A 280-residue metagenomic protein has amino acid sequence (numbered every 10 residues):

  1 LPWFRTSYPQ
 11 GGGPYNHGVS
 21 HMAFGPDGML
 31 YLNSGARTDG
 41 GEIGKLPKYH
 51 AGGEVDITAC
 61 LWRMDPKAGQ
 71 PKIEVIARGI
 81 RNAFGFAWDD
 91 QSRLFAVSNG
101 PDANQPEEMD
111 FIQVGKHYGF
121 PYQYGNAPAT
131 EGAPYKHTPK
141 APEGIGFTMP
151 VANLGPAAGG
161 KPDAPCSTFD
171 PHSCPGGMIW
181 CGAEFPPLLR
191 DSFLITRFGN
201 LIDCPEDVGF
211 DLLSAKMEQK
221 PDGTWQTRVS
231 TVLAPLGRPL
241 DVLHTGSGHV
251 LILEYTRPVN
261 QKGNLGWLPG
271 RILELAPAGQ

Functional and structural regions predicted by a protein language model:
L1-A23: Asp-box/WD-like beta-propeller blade repeats and closely related beta-sheet repeat scaffolds
P2-R5, G79-A83, P235-P239: Short coil/turn segments at the loop-to-beta-strand junctions that recur within blades of beta-propeller repeat folds
P9-G13, A36-Q70, E74, I80-S230 (+3 more regions): Beta-propeller domain segments
S20, G28-L30: Generic beta-strand structural signal
S20, L240-V242: Short, surface-exposed beta-strand/loop micro-motifs that present aromatic residues
M22, N33-S34: Short beta-strand->loop
